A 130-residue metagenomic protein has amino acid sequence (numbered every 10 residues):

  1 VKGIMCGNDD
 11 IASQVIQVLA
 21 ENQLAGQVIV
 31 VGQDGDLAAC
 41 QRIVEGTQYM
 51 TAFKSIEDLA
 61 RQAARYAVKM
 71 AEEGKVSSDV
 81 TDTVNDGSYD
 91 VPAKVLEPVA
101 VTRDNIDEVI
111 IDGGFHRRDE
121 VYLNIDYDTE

Functional and structural regions predicted by a protein language model:
V1-K2, M50-F53, L96: Second-shell loop/turn segments in exported
V1-R42: Hydrophobic alpha-helical
I16-L24, V44-Q48, R65-E72: Sec-exported extracytoplasmic/periplasmic mature domains
G35, K54, A100: Flexible, solvent-exposed loop/hinge segments that line or gate ligand/substrate-binding clefts
A39-R42, A60-A64: Short, charged, surface-exposed secondary-structure boundary motifs
E45-E57: Short beta-strand elements at the ligand-binding edges of bilobed clamshell
Q62, Y66-E130: Hinge/cleft segment of the Venus flytrap/periplasmic-binding protein
